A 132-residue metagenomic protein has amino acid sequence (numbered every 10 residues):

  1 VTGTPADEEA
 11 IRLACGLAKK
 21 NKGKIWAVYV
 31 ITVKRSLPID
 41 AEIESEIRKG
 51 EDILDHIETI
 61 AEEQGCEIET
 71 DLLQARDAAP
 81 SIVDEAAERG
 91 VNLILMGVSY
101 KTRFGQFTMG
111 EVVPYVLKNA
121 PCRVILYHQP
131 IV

Functional and structural regions predicted by a protein language model:
V1-E44, I60-E69, N119: Small/aliphatic-rich secondary-structure junction motif
A6, A78, T102-F104: Short glycine-rich, flexible loops that bind phosphorylated cofactors or substrates
C15, V83, P114: Active-site phosphate/pyrophosphate- and oxyanion-stabilizing loops and adjacent acidic/basic residues in soluble
A27-Y29, M96, L126: Structural beta-sheet core signal
E42-D52: A short acidic, glycine-rich active-site loop that binds or catalyzes chemistry on phosphate/adenosine moieties
E62-I94, I131-V132: Structural beta-alpha unit
M96-N119, Q129: Glycine-rich, Arg-bearing micro-motifs that act as flexible, cationic patches
C122-V132: Short, flexible loop segments at boundaries between secondary-structure elements
